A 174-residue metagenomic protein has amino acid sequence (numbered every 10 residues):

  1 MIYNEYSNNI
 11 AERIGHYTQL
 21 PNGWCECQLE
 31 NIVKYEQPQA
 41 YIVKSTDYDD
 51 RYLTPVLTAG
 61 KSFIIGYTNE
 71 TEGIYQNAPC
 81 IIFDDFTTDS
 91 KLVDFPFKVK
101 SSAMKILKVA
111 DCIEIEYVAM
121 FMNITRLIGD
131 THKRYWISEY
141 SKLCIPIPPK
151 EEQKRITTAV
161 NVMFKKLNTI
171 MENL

Functional and structural regions predicted by a protein language model:
N4-A40, D50-S62, P149-L174: Non-catalytic DNA-recognition/assembly elements of restriction-modification systems
E12-Q19, T68-N69, M104-I106: Charged, low-complexity surface segments at secondary-structure and domain boundaries
Q28-N31, I74, I82, F86-I147 (+1 more regions): Basic, amphipathic alpha-helical recognition segments used for DNA target recognition
E30-A78, D89, F95, V99-A103: Sequence-specific dsDNA recognition surfaces
